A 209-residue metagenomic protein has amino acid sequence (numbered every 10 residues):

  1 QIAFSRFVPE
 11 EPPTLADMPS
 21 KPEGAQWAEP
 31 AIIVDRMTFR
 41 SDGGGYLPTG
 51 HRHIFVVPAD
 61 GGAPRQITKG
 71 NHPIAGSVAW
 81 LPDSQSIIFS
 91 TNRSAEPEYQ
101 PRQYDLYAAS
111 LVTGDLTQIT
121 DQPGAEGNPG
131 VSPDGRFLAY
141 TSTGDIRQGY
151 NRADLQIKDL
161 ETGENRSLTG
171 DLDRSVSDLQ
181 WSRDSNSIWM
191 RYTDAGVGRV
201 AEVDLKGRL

Functional and structural regions predicted by a protein language model:
Q1-V8, K206-G207: Short intrinsically disordered, low-complexity coil segments enriched in acidic
I2, I87-I88, I119, G135-L138 (+1 more regions): Hydrophobic beta-strand positions that form the internal "hydrophobic ladder" of WD40/Gbeta-like beta-propeller blades
S5-H53, T68-A75, S90-D105, Q118-G130 (+3 more regions): A flexible loop/linker signature enriched in serine peptidases of the S9 family
P58-G62, S110-G114, D159-G163, D204-R208: Short loop/turn segments that connect beta-strands within beta-propeller blades
V78, L179, L209: Short, exposed beta-strand/loop patches in secreted or surface proteins that constitute
V78-Q85, V112: Acidic, proline/glycine-rich low-complexity intrinsically disordered segments
P82-D83, P133-D134, R183-D184: Residue-level detector of Asp-centered blade-edge/turn motifs that repeat once per structural unit in beta-propeller
W181, I188, A201-V203, G207-R208: Membrane-embedded architecture of ER/inner-membrane glycosylation machinery
